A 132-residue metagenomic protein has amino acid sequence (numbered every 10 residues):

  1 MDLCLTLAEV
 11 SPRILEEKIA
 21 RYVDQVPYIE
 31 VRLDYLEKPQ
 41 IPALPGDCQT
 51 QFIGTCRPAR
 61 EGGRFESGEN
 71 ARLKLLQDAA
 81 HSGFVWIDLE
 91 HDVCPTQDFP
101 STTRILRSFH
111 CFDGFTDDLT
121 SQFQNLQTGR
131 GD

Functional and structural regions predicted by a protein language model:
M1-R64, E69: Conserved N-terminal beta1-alpha1 strand-loop-helix module at the mouth
T6-E9, Y28-L36, R72-P95, R104-T116 (+1 more regions): Catalytic beta/alpha-barrel core
R13-D24, R72-S82, Q124-G129: Alpha/beta enzyme core
L15-I19, I41-P45, E66-E69, P95-P100 (+1 more regions): Distinct, well-ordered alpha-helical segments
Q49-Q51, S101-I105: Short acidic, glycine/proline-enriched helix-loop-strand junctions
T50-F52, Q122, G131-D132: Unusually extended, aromatic-enriched hydrophobic runs near protein termini
